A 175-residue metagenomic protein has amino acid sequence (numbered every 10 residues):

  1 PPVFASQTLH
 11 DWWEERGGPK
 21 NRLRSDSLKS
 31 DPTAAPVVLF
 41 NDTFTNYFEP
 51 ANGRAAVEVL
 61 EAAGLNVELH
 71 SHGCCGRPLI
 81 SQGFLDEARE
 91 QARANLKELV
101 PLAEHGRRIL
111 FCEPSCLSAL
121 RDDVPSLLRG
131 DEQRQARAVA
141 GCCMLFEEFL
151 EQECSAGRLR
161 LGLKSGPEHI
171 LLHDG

Functional and structural regions predicted by a protein language model:
P1-G175: Iron-sulfur cluster-binding electron-transfer modules in prokaryotic oxidoreductases
